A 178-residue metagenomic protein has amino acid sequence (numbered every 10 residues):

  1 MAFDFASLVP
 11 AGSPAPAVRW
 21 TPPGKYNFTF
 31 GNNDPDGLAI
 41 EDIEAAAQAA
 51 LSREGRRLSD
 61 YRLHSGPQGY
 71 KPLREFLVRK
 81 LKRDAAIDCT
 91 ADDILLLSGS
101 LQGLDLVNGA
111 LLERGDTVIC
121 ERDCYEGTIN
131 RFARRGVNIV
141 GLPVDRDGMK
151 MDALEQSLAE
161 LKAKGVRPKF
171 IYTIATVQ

Functional and structural regions predicted by a protein language model:
M1-S7: Long, contiguous juxta-domain segments that are non-catalytic but functionally important
S7-S98: N-terminal small-domain helix-loop-helix segment of the aminotransferase-like
R57-Q178: Conserved core of the PLP fold type I
